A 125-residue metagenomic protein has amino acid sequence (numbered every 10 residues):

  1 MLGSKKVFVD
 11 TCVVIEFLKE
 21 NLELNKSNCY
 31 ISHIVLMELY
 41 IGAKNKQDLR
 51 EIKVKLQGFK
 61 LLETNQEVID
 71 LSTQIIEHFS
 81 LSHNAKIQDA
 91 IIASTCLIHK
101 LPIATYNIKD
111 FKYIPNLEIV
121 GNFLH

Functional and structural regions predicted by a protein language model:
M1-V35, Y40-Q57, H125: Short, well-structured N-terminal submotif of metal-dependent ribonuclease cores
L2-K5, F17, L61-Y106: Active-site neighborhoods of divalent-metal-dependent phosphate/nucleic-acid chemistry enzymes
E20-N21, G42, I75, I114-L117: Residue-level signal for well-ordered alpha-helical positions
N21, L36-M37, I76-F79, A93 (+1 more regions): A short, structure-level motif marking secondary-structure boundaries and short turns
H33-V35, N65, N107, F123-L124: Residues at the C-termini of beta-strands that transition into short coil/loop
T95-H125: Acidic, metal-binding active-site segment of PIN/NYN-like and related structure-specific nucleases
